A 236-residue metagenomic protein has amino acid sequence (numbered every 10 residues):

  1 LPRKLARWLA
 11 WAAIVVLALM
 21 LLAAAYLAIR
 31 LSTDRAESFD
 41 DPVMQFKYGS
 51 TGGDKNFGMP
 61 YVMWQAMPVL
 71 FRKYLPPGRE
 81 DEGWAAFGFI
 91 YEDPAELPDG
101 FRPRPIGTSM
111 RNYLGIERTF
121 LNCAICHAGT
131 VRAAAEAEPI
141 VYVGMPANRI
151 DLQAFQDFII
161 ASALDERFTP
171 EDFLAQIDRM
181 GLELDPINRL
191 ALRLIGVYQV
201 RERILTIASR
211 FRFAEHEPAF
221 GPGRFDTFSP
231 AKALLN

Functional and structural regions predicted by a protein language model:
P2-L21: N-terminal Sec-pathway targeting helices
R3, Y26, V197-Q199: General helical secondary-structure elements
A10-V16, V43, V62, V69 (+3 more regions): Extended aliphatic helical segments
A25-G115, R224, S229-L235: Extracytoplasmic c-type cytochrome modules immediately beyond a signal peptide or single-pass transmembrane anchor
W84-N236: Extracytoplasmic redox metalloprotein regions
